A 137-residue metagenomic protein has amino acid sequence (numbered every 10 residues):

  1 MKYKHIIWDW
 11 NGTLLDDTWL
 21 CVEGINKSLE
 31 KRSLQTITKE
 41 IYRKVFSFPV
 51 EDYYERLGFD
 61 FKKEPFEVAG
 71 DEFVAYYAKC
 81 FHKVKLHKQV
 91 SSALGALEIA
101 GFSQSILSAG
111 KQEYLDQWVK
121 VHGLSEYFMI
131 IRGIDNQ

Functional and structural regions predicted by a protein language model:
Y3-K88: N-terminal helical cap/lid subdomain that shapes the substrate entry/recognition surface in HAD-like hydrolases
D17, I106-L107: Small/polar loops that bind or transfer phosphate-bearing groups
I25, Y54, V90, L115-V119 (+1 more regions): Hydrophobic packing residues within well-ordered alpha-helices of enzyme cores
E30-T36, I99-A100, G123-Y127: Short helix-capping segments at alpha-helix termini
K44, Y53, A93, Y127-I130: Residue-level recognition of specific faces of alpha-helices
A78-I106, Q112-D116: Short, acidic loop-to-helix structural element flanking the phosphoryl-transfer center in phosphate-processing enzymes
K83, Q112-Q137: Substrate-recognition "cap/lid" segment bordering the active-site pocket of phosphatases
